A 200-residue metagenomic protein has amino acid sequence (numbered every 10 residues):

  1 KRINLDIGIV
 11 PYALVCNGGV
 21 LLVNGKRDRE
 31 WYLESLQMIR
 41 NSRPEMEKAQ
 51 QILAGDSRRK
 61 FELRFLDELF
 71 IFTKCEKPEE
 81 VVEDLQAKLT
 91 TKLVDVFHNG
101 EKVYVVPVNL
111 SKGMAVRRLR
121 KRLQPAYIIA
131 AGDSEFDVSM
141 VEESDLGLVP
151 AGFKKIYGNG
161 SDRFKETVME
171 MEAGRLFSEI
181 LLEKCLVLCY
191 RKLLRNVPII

Functional and structural regions predicted by a protein language model:
K1, P78-V82, K155-Y157: Short, charged/polar "capping" segments at the starts of alpha-helices and the immediately preceding loops
K1-F61: Active-site phosphate-binding/coordination module
D6-I9, N17, K92, E143-S144 (+1 more regions): Short, structured coil segments at secondary-structure junctions
L14-V15, L63-F65, H98, V149 (+1 more regions): Structural signal for conserved beta-strand scaffold positions within catalytic alpha/beta enzyme cores
A49-S144: Conserved acidic, metal-coordinating active-site core of Asp-based, Mg2+-dependent phosphoryl-transfer enzymes
V106, G113-I200: Mg2+-dependent phosphoryl-transfer enzymes with acidic/Ser/Thr/Gly-rich catalytic loops
